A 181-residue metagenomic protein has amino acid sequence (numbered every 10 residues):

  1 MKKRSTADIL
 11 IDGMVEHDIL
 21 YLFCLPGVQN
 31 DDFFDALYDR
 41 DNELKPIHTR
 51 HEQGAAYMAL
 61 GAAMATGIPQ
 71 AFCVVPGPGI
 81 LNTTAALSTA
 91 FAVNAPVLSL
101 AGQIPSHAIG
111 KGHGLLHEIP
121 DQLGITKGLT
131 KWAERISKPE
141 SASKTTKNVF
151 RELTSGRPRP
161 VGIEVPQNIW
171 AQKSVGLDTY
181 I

Functional and structural regions predicted by a protein language model:
M1-I181: N-terminal alpha/beta PP-like core and its mobile active-site loop of ThDP/TPP-dependent enzymes
